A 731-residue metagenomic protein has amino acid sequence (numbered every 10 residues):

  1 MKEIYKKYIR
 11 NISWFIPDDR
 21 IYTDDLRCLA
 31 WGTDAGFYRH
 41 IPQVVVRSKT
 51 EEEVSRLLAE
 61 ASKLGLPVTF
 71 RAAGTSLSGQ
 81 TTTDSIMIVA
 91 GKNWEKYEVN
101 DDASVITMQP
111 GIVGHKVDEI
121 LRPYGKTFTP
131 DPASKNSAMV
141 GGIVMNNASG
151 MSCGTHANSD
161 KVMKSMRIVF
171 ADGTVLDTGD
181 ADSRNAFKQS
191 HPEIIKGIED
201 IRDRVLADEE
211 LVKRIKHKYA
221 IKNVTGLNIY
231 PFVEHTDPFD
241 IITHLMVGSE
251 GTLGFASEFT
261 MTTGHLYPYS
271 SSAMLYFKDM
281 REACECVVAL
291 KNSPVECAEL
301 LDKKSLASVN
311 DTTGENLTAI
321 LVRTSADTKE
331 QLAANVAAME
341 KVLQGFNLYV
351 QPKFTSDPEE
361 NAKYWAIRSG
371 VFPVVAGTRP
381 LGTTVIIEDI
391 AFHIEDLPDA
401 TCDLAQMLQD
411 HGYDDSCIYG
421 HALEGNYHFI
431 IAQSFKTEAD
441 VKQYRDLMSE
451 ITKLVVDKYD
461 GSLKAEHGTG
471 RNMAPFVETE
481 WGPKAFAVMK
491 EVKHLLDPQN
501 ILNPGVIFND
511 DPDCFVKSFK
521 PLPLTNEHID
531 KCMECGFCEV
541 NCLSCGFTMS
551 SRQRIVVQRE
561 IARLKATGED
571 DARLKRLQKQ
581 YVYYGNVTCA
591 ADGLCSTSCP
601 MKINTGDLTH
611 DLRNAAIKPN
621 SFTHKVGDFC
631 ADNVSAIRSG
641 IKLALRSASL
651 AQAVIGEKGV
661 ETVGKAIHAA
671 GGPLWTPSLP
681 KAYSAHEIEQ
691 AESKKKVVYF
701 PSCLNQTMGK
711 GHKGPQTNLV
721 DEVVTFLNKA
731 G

Functional and structural regions predicted by a protein language model:
M1-A35, K63-V68, A289, S293-N310 (+3 more regions): N-terminal accessory segments
M1-A59, A73-S104, A133, T252-S270 (+3 more regions): N-terminal flexible segment immediately upstream of the FAD-binding catalytic core in FAD-dependent oxidoreductases
I12, G36-V68, I86, A90-P132 (+3 more regions): N-terminal glycine-rich flavin-associated loop
G36-F37, L77-S78, L121-S165, F170 (+2 more regions): A gly/ser-rich beta-alpha-beta helix-loop segment of oxidoreductase catalytic cores
D118-I120, F128, I390, D396-G412 (+4 more regions): Iron-sulfur-associated redox domains of electron-transfer enzymes in respiratory and anaerobic energy metabolism
L266, K291-L381, S416, G420-A422 (+3 more regions): Terminal amphipathic helices with adjacent charged low-complexity linkers/tails
G377-L381, G568-G731: Iron-sulfur-cluster electron-transfer modules
V456-L463, G468-G593, S598-S621, A631-D632: Ferredoxin-type iron-sulfur electron-transfer modules and their immediate structural context
